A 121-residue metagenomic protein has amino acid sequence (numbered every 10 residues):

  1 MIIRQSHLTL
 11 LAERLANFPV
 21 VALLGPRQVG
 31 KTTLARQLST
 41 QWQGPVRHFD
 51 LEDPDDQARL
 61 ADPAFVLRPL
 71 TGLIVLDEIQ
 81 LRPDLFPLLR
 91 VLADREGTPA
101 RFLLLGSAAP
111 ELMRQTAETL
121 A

Functional and structural regions predicted by a protein language model:
M1-A121: Phosphate-binding site recognition
